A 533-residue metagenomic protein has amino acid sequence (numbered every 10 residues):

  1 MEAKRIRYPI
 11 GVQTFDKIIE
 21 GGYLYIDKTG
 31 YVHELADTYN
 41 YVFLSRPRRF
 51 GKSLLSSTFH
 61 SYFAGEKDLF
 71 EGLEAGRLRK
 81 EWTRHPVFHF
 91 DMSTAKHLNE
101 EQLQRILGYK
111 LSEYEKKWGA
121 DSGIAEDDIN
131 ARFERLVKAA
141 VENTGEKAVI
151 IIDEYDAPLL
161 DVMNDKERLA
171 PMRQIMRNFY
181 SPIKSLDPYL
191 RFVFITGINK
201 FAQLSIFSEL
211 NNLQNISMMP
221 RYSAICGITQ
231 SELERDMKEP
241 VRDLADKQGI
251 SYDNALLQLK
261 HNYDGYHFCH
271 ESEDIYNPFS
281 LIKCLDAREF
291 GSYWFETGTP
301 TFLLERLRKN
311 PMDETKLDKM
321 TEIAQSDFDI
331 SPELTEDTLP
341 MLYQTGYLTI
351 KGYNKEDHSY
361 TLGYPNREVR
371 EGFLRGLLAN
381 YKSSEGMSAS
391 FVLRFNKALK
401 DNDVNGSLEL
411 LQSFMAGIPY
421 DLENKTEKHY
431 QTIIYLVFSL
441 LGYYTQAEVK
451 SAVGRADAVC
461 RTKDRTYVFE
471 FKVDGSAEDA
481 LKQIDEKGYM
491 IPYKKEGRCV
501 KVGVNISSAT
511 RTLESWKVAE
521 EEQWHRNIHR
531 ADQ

Functional and structural regions predicted by a protein language model:
M1-T426, L441: Phosphate-binding site recognition
A139-T144, V437-K463: Active-site metal-binding core of divalent-cation-utilizing nuclease and nuclease-like domains
V149, R465-Y467, V500: Structural motif
L169-Q174, V473-I491: Mg2+/Mn2+-dependent nuclease catalytic core
F179-L186, P340-L348, Y435-S439, Y443 (+1 more regions): Metal-dependent nuclease catalytic cores in nucleic-acid-processing enzymes, especially RNase H-like/related
I434, A458-V473, K487: Conserved catalytic cores of phosphodiester-cleaving nucleases, focusing on short active-site segments
P492, G497-Q533: Domain-level recognition of nuclease-like catalytic cores that cleave nucleotide substrates
